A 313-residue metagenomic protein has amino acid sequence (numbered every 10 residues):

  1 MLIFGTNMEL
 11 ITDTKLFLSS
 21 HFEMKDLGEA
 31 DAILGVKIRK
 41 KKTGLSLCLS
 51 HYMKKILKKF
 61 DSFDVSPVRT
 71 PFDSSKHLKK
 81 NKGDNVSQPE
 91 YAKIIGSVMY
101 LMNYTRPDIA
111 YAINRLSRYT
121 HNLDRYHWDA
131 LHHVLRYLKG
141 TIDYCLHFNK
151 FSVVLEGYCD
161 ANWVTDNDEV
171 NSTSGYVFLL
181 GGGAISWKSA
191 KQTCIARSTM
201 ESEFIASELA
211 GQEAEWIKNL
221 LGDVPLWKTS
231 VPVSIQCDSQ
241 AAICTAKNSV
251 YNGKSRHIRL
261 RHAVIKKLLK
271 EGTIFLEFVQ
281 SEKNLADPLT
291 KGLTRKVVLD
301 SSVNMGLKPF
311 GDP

Functional and structural regions predicted by a protein language model:
M1, T14, L18, G35 (+15 more regions): Mobile genetic element proteins and their domesticated derivatives, centered on retroelements and DNA transposons
M1-F22, V36-C48, R118-R125, A241-K254: Catalytic palm subdomain of template-directed nucleic-acid polymerases, centered on the conserved carboxylate motif
N7-T14, D26, L49-Y52, E90-I94 (+11 more regions): Alpha-helical interaction elements in eukaryotic regulators
E9, S20, K55, K59-F72 (+1 more regions): Retroelement integrase C-terminal DNA-binding domain
L27-Y144, K150, Q280, P288: C-terminal reverse transcriptase regions that engage the nucleic-acid substrate
A32, Y119, S152-V154, S172 (+2 more regions): RNase H-like nuclease module associated with reverse transcription
M99, N162-G182: Acidic, metal-ligating active-site segments
R136-A161, L226-T229: Structured nucleic-acid-interacting core domains from mobile-element enzymes and related host factors, especially RNase
